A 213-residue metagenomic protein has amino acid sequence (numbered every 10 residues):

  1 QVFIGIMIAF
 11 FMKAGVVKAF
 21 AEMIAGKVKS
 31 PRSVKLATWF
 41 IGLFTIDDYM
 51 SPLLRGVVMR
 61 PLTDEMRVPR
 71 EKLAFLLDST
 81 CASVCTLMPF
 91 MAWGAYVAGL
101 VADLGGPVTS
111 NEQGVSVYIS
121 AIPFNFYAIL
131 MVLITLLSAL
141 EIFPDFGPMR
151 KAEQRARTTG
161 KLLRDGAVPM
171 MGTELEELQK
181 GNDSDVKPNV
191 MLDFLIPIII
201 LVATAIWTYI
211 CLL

Functional and structural regions predicted by a protein language model:
Q1, F126-A128, A139-L140, R157-L213: Hydrophobic transmembrane alpha-helices of multi-pass small-molecule transporters
Q1-A74: Membrane-embedded alpha-helical segments and adjacent helix-loop junctions characteristic of multi-pass solute
A9-A14, V34, L43, D47-L53 (+6 more regions): Transmembrane alpha-helical segments of multi-pass membrane transport proteins and ion-pumping complexes
F10, M23, K27, P61-L62 (+3 more regions): Generic, well-ordered alpha-helical scaffold segments in large soluble proteins
M12-V17, A102-T109, P144, I206-L213: Transmembrane helix-loop junctions in multi-pass membrane proteins
L62-L162, G181-L192: Membrane-core helix-loop-helix motifs of multi-pass transport proteins
